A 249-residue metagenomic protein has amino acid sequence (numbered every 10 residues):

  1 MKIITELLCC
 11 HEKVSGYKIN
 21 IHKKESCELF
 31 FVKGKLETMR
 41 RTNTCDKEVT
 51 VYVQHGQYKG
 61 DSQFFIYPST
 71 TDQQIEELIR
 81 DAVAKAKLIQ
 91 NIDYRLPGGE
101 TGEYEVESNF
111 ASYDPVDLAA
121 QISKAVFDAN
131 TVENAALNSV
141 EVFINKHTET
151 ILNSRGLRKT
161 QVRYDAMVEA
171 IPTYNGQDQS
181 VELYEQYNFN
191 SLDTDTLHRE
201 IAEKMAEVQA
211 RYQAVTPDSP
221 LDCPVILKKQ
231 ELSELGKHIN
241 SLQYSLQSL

Functional and structural regions predicted by a protein language model:
I4-E6, S15-C27, Q73-Q161, L192-Q230: Acidic low-complexity segments
C10-H11, Q177: Secondary-structure transition/capping motifs at alpha-helix termini and the adjoining loop/turn into the next element
S26-A84: N-terminal alpha-helical targeting/anchoring segments
E28-G34, K146-T160, S180-Q186, G236-N240: Short acidic, glycine/serine/threonine-rich loops at helix termini
N43-Q57, K159-N188: Short beta-strand elements
K59-P68, G99-P115, I171-T173, Q179-H198: Short His/Asp/Glu-rich catalytic/ion-coordination signatures at enzyme active sites or charged loops
S241-L249: Conserved, structured C-terminal
